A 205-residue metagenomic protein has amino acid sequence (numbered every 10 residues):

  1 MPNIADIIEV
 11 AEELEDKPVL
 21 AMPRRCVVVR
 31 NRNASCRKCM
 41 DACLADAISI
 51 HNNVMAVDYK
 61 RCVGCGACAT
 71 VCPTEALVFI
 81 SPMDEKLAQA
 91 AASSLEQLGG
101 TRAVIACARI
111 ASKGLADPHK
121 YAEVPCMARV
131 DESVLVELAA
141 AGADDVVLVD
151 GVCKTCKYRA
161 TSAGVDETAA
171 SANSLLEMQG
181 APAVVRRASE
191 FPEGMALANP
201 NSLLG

Functional and structural regions predicted by a protein language model:
M1-A42, D46, G100-K113, R187-G205: Ferredoxin-type iron-sulfur electron-transfer modules and their immediate structural context
M1-E12, G64, M127-V134: Generic detector of contiguous secondary-structure segments
D16, N52, P125: Short, flexible active-site loop motifs that bind/organize anionic cofactors or intermediates
D16-L20, M55-A56, K60-C62, D145-V146: Immediate flanking context of iron-sulfur cluster ligation sites
P23-R25, N53-V54, H119-Y121: A short, structure-level motif marking secondary-structure boundaries and short turns
R32-D58, A67-D84: Iron-sulfur cluster-binding cysteine motifs and their immediate structural context in ferredoxin-like electron-transfer
Y59-K60, A67-G205: Iron-sulfur-associated redox domains of electron-transfer enzymes in respiratory and anaerobic energy metabolism
